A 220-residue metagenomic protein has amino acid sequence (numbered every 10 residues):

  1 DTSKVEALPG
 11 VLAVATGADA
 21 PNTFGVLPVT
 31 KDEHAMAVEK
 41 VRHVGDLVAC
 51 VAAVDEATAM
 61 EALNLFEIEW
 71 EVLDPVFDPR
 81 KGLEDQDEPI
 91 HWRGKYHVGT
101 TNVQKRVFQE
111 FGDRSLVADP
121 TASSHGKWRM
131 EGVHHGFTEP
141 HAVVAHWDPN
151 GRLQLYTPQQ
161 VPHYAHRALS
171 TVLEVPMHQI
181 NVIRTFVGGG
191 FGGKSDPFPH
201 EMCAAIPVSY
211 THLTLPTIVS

Functional and structural regions predicted by a protein language model:
D1-A15, C50-I68, V143-T185, F191-Y210: Alpha-helical support elements that line or immediately flank enzyme active sites and cofactor-binding pockets
D1-G99: Flexible, low-hydrophobicity surface segments
V11, T16-N22, Q109-L116, A122-K127 (+2 more regions): A generic short-segment signal for beta-strand/edge and adjacent turn/coil regions
D19-T23, T138, P162-H163, V187-G188: Short acidic loop-to-helix transition motifs that present clustered carboxylates
H34, I90-L173: Helix-loop-helix junctions that connect adjacent transmembrane helices in secondary transporters/permeases, recognized
W70-V72, M130, P149, T217: Non-catalytic surface loops within mature trypsin-like serine protease
T211-T217: Conserved small/polar residues in nucleotide/adenosyl-binding loops
S220: Winged helix-turn-helix DNA-binding recognition segment
